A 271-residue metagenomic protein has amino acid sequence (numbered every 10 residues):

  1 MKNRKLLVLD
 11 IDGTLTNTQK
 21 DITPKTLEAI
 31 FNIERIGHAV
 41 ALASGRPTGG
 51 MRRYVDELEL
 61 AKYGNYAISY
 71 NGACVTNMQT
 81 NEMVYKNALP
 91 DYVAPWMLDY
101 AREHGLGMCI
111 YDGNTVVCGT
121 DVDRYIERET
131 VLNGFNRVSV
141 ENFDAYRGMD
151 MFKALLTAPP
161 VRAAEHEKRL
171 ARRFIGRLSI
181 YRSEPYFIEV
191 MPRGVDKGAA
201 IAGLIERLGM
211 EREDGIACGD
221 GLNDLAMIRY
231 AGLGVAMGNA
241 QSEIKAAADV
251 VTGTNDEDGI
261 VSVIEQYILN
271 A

Functional and structural regions predicted by a protein language model:
K2-L6, T23, E189-A271: Mg2+-dependent phosphoryl-transfer enzymes with acidic/Ser/Thr/Gly-rich catalytic loops
N3-Q19: Asp-based phosphoryl-transfer active-site loop
P24-Y125: Active-site phosphate-binding/coordination module
T26, M51-V55, H166, L170 (+3 more regions): Hydrophobic packing residues within well-ordered alpha-helices of enzyme cores
I33, S44, N71, A154 (+3 more regions): Residue-level signal for inorganic ion chemistry
G37-A41, N65, K153, E213-D214 (+1 more regions): Short active-site oxyanion
Y63, N71, F174-G176, Y230-A231 (+1 more regions): Short, structured coil segments at secondary-structure junctions
Y100, H104-C218, L222, Y230 (+1 more regions): Conserved acidic, metal-coordinating active-site core of Asp-based, Mg2+-dependent phosphoryl-transfer enzymes
